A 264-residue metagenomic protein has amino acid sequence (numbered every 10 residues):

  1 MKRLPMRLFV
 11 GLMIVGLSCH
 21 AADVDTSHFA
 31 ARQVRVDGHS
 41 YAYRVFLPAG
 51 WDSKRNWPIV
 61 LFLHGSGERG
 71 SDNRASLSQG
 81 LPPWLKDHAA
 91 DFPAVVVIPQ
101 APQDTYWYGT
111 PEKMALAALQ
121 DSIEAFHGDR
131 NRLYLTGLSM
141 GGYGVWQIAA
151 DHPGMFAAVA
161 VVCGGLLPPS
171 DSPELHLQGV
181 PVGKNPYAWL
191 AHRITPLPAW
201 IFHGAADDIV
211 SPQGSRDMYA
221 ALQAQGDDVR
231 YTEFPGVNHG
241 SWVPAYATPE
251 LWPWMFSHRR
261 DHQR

Functional and structural regions predicted by a protein language model:
M1-F9: Bacterial N-terminal signal peptides that target proteins for export
M13-S18: Hydrophobic core
C19-I59, T136-L138, V180-V182, R216-A220 (+3 more regions): A domain-start/cap signature at the N-terminus of enzymes
R44, I59-L63, V95-Q100, R132-T136 (+3 more regions): Structural recognition of the beta-strand scaffold that forms the well-ordered cores of secreted hydrolase catalytic
G50-R55, D104-M140, P153: Gly/Ser-rich "nucleophile elbow"/oxyanion-hole loop immediately N-terminal to the catalytic nucleophile in hydrolases
I59, L63-A118: Active-site machinery of serine-nucleophile hydrolases
G144-I148: Hydrolases whose catalytic domains are alpha/beta-hydrolase-1, hotdog thioesterase, or metallo-beta-lactamase-like
A158, C163-Y246: The feature captures the conserved acid-bearing segment of alpha/beta-hydrolase catalytic domains
